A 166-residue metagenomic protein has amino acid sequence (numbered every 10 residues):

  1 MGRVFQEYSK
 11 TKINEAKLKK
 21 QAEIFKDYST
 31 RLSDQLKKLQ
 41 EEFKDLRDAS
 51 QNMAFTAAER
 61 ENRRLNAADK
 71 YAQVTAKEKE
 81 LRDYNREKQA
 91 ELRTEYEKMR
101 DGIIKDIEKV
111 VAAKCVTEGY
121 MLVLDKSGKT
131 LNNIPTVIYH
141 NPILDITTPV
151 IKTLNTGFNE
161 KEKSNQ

Functional and structural regions predicted by a protein language model:
M1-Q166: Amphipathic, charged alpha-helical segments and their helix-to-coil junctions in extracytoplasmic/peripheral assemblies
